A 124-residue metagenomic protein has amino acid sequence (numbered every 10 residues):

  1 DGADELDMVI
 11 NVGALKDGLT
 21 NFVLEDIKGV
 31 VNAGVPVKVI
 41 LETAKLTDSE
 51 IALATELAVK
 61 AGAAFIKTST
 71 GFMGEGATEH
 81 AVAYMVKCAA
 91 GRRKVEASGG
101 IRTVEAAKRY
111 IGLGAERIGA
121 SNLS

Functional and structural regions predicted by a protein language model:
D1, L46-L57, H80-K87, G91-R92 (+2 more regions): Catalytic cores of alpha/beta
G2-L15, A61-G76, G99-A106, I111-S124: Glycine-rich phosphate-binding active-site loops on the catalytic face of alpha/beta enzymes
G18-K38, E42-T43, K60-A61, G76-R102: Alpha-helix-loop-beta-strand connector modules within alpha/beta enzyme cores
P36-T43, T47-T55, K67: Active-site pocket-lining segment
